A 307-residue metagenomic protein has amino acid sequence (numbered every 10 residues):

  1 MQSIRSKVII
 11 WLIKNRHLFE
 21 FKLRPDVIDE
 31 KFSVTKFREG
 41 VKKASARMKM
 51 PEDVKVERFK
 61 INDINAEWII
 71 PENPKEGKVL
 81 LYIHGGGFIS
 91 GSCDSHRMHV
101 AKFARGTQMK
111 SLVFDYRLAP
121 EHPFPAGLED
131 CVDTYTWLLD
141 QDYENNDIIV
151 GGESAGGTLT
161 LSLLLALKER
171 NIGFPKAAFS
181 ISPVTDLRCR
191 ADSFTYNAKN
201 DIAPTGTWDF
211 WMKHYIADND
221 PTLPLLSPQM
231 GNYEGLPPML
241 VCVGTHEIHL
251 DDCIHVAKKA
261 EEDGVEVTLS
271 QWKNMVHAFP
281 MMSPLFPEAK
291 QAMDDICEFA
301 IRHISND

Functional and structural regions predicted by a protein language model:
M1-E72, S305-N306: A glycine/proline-hinged amphipathic helix-loop "lid/cap" segment that gates access to hydrophobic ligand pockets
K55-D307: Alpha/beta-hydrolase superfamily serine-hydrolase fold, recognizing
